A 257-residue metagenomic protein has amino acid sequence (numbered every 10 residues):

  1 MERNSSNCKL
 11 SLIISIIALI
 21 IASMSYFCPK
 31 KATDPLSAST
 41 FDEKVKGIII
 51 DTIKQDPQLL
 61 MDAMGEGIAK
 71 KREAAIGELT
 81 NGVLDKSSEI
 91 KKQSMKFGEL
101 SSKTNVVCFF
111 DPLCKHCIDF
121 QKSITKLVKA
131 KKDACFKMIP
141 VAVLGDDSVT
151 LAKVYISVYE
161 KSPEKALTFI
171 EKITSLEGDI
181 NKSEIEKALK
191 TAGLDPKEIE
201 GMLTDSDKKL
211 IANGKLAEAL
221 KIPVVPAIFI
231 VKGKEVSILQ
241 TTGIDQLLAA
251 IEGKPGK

Functional and structural regions predicted by a protein language model:
E2-L84: N-terminal targeting signals for export/organelle localization
N4-I14, Y26-P29, I50, K190-K257: C-terminal cap of thioredoxin/glutaredoxin-like
P35-L36, I48-D51, F109-L113, P140-L144 (+4 more regions): Second-shell loop/turn segments in exported
G47, D51-D62, K126, E164 (+7 more regions): Surface-exposed, polar/charged faces of alpha-helical domains in mature secreted/periplasmic/lumenal proteins
K86-T104, V128-K129: A short beta-strand-turn-helix
K96-D119, V224: Local sequence-structure signature of Cys/Sec-based thiol-disulfide redox active-site neighborhoods
V107, I118-L194, I222-P223: Structural alpha/beta surface segment adjacent to cysteine/selenocysteine redox centers across thiol/disulfide enzymes
